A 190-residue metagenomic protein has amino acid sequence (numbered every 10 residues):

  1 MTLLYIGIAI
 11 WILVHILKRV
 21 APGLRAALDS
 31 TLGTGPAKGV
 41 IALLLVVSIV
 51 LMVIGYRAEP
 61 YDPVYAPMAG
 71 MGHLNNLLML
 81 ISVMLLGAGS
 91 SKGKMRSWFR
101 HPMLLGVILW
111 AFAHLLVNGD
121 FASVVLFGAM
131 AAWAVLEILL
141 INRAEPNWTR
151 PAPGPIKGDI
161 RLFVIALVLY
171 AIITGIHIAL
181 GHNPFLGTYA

Functional and structural regions predicted by a protein language model:
L3-V14, L105-A190: Hydrophobic transmembrane alpha-helices
L17-T34: Membrane-interface helix-loop junction between the first two transmembrane segments
G23-L28, R57-A69, P146-R150, A179-A190: Membrane-interface helix termini and inter-helical loops of multi-pass transporters
D29-A42, D159-F163: Alpha-helical transmembrane segments and their helix-start/interface "positive-inside/aromatic belt" motifs in integral
P36-K94, R100: Portal/gating segments that form or line small-molecule/metal binding sites
W98-G106: Short hydrophobic alpha-helical membrane-embedded segments
